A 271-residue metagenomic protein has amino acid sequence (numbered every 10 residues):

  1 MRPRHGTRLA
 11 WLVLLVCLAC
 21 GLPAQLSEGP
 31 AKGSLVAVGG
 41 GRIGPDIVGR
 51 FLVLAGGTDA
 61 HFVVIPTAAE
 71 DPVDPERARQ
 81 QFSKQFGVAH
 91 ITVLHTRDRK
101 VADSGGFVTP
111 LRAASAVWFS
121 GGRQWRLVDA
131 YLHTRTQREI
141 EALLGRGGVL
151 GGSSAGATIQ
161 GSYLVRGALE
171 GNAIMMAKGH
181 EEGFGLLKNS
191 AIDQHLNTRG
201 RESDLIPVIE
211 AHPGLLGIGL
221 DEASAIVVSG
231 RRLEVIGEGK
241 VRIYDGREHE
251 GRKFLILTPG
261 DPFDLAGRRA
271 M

Functional and structural regions predicted by a protein language model:
M1-L12: Bacterial N-terminal signal peptides that target proteins for export
A10-G21: Bacterial N-terminal signal peptides
Q25-T58, A69-R77, F82-F86, L164-M271: C-terminal and late-domain segments of enzyme folds
V63-T67: Short internal beta-strands
A69-A113, R126: Portal/gating segments that form or line small-molecule/metal binding sites
P110-A113, R135-G147: Catalytic-core regions built around general acid/base machinery
W118-G121, I140-L164: Catalytic nucleophile loop
Q124-H133: Glycine/threonine-rich flexible loop motifs
